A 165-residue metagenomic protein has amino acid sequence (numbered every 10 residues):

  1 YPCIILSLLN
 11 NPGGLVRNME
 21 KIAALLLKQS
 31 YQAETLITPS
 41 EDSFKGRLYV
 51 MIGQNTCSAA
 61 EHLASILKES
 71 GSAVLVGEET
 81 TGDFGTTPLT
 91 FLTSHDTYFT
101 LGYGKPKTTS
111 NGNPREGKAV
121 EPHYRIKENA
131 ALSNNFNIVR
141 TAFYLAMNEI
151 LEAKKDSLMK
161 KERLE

Functional and structural regions predicted by a protein language model:
Y1-E165: C-terminal "post-core" interaction segments
